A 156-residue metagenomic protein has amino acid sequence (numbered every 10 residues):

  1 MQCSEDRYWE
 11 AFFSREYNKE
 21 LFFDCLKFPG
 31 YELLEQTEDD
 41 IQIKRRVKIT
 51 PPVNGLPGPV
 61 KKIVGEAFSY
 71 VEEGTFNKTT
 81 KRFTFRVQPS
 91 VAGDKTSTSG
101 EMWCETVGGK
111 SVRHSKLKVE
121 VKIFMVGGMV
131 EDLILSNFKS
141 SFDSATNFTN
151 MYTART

Functional and structural regions predicted by a protein language model:
M1-L56: Hydrophobic ligand-binding cavity/cleft-lining segments
S4-D6, T50-N54, T79, S90 (+2 more regions): Generic structural motif
N18-K27, K61-A67, V91-K95: Short, solvent-exposed secondary-structure boundary motifs
E32-V87: Glycine-rich portal/gate segments that line the openings of hydrophobic small-molecule binding cavities
L34-E38, G100, K139-S141: Alpha-helix boundary/capping detector
I43, Y70-T75, T84-L135: Beta-strand/loop substructures that line and gate deep hydrophobic ligand-binding cavities in soluble
E73-F76, G127-T156: A conserved amphipathic terminal alpha-helix motif
